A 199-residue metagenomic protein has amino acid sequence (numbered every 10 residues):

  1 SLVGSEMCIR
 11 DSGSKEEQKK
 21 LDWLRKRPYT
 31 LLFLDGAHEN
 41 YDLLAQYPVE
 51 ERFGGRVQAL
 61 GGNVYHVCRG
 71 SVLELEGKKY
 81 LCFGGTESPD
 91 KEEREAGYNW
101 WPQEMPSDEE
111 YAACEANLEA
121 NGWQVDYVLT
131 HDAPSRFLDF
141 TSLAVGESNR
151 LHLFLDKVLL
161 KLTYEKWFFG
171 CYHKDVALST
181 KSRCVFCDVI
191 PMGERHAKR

Functional and structural regions predicted by a protein language model:
S1, Y127-H131, F168: Structural motif
L2-I9: Short, small-residue-biased leader/transition segments that mark boundaries at the very start of proteins
E6, Q124-D126, E165: Conserved acidic residues
R10-A96: A basic- and aromatic-enriched beta-loop-alpha substructure that forms the phosphate/nucleotide- and DNA/RNA-contacting
K19-D22, T30-L34, A45, V49-G62 (+1 more regions): Conserved beta-sheet core of the metallophosphoesterase superfamily
G55-R56, G62, S71, L75-G146: Active-site-proximal loop/helix segment associated with metal-binding centers of metalloenzymes
